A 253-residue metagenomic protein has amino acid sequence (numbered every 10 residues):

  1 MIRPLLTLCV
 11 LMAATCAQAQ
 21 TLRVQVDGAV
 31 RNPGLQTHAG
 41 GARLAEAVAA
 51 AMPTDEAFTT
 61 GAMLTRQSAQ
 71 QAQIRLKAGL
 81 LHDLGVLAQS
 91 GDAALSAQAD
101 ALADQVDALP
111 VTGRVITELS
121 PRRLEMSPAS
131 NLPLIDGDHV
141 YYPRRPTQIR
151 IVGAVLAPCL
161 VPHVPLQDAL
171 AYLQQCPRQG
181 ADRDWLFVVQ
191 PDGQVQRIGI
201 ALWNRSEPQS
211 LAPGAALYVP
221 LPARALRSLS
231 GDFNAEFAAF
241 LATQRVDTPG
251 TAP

Functional and structural regions predicted by a protein language model:
M1-L8: Sec-dependent signal peptide recognition, specifically the positively charged N-region followed immediately by
I2, A19-P253: Ser/Thr/Pro/Gly-biased, low-complexity, turn-/loop-rich segments that often occur immediately after N-terminal
C9-Q18: Hydrophobic h-region of N-terminal signal peptides that target proteins for export in Gram-negative bacteria
